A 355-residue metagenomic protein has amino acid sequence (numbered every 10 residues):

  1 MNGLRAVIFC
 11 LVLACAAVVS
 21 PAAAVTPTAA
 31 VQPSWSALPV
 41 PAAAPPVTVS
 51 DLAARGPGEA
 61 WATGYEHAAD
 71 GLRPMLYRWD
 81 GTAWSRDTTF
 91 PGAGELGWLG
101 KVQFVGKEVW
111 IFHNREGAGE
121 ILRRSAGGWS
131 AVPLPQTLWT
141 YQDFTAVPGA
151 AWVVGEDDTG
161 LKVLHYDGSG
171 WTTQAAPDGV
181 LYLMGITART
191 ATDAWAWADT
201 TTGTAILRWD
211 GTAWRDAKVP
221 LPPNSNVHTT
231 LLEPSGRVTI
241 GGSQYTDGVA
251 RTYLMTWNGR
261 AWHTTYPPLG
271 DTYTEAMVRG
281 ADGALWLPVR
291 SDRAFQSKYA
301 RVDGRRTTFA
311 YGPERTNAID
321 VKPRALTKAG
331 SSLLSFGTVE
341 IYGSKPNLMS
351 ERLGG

Functional and structural regions predicted by a protein language model:
M1-P27: Secretory targeting and sorting signals
V25-G355: Residue-level hotspots at or immediately adjacent to binding/recognition sites across diverse folds
